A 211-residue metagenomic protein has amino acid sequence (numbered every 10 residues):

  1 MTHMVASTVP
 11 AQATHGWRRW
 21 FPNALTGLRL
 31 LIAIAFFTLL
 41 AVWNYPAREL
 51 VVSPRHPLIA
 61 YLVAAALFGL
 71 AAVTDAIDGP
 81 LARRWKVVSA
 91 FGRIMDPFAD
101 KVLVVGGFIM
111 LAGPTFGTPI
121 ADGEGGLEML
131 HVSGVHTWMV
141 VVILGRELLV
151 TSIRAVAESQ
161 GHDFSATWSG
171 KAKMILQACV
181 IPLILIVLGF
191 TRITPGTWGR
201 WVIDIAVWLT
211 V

Functional and structural regions predicted by a protein language model:
M1-V211: Alpha-helical transmembrane bundles and membrane-interface segments of multipass inner-membrane proteins
